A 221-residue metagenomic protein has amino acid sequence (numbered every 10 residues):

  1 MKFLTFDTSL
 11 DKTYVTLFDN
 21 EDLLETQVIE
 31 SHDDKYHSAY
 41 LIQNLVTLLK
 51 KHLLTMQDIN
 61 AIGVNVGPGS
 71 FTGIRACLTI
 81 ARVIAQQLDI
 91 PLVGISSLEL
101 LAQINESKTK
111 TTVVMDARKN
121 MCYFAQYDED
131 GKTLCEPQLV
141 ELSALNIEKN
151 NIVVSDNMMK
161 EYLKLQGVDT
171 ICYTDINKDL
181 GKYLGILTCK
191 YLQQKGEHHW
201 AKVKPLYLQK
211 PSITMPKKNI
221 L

Functional and structural regions predicted by a protein language model:
M1-F18, D22-L24, D34-Y36, V93-L221: Oxyanion-binding and handling regions
E25-I29: Short amphipathic
H32-K50: N-terminal phosphate-binding loop and adjacent alpha-helix
S38, I42, C77, A81 (+1 more regions): A general structural signal for well-ordered alpha-helical segments in protein cores
L45-A61, N146-N151: Phosphate/pyrophosphate-binding loops at sites that engage ATP/ADP/AMP, CoA/4′-phosphopantetheine, polyphosphate
V46-T47, Q86, I186-K190: Short glycine/serine- and small hydrophobic-enriched flexible loop segments
K51-Q57, Q86-I95: Phosphate-handling active-site elements
A61-L92: DPxDG-like acidic metal-binding loop motif
